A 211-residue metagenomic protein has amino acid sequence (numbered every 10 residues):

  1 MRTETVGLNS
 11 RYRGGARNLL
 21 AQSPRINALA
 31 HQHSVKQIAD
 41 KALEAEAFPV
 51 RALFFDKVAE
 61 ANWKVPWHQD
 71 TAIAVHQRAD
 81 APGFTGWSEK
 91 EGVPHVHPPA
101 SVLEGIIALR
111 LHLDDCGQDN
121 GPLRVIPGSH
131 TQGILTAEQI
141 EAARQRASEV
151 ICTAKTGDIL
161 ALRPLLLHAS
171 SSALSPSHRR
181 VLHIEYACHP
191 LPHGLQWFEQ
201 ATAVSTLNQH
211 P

Functional and structural regions predicted by a protein language model:
M1-K90, V204-P211: Non-heme Fe(II)-dependent double-stranded beta-helix
R2-V6, G133-A143, A147-V150, T156-A161 (+1 more regions): Non-heme Fe(II)/2-oxoglutarate
A47, E104, I159-A161: Coil-to-beta-strand transition motifs
R51-L53, L109-L111, L182-Y186: A structural signal for short, well-ordered beta-strand segments
L53, T71, L113, S129-H130 (+3 more regions): A broadly conserved detector of short glycine/acidic/proline-rich loop/turn motifs that flank catalytic sites and bind
D56, L113-D115, L174: Short, low-complexity Ser/Thr-rich regulatory SLiMs
A61-T153, G194-F198: Catalytic core of non-heme Fe(II) oxygenases with the double-stranded beta-helix
